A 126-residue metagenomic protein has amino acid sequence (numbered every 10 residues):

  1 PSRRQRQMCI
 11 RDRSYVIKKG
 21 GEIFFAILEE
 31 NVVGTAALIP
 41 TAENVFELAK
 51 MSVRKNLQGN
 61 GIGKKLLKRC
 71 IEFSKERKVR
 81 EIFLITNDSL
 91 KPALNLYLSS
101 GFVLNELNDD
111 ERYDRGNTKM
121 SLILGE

Functional and structural regions predicted by a protein language model:
P1-R6, I10: Single conserved hydrophobic/aromatic residue that forms the stacking wall/gate of nucleotide- or nucleobase-binding
R13-F25: A short helix-loop-beta-strand connector motif used in the catalytic cores of GNAT acetyltransferases and, in some
F25, N31-P40, E47, S52: Conserved beta-strand in the GNAT
P40-M51, Q58, R77, D114: A conserved beta-turn-beta hairpin within the catalytic core of GNAT-like acetyltransferases that forms part
V53, G59-E72, L98-S99: Conserved acetyl-CoA-binding loop-helix of GNAT-fold acetyltransferases
R80-F83, N87-E126: C-terminal "cap" of GNAT-fold acetyltransferases
